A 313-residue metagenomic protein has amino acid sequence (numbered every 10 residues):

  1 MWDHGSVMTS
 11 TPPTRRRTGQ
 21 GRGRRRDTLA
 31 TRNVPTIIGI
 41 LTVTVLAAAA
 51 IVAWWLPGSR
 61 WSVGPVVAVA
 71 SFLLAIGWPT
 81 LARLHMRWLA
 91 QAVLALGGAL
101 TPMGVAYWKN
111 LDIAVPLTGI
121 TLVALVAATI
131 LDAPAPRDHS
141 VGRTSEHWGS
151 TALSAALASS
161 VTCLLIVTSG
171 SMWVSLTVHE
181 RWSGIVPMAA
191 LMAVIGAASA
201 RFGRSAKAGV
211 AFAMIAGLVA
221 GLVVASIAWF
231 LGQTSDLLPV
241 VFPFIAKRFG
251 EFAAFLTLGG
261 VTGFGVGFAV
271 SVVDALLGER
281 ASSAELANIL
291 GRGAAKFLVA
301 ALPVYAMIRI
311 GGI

Functional and structural regions predicted by a protein language model:
W2-P79, A295, M307-I308: N-terminal signal-anchor module of multipass membrane proteins
G23-R26, S71-H85, L125-A152, I195-V210 (+1 more regions): C-terminal ends of transmembrane helices
T31-G39, K207-I313: C-terminal transmembrane helix-loop-helix hairpin of multi-pass membrane proteins
I51-S62, P102-I113, S169-G184, S226-A253 (+1 more regions): Helix-coil boundary and interhelical linker segments in multi-pass alpha-helical membrane proteins
V52-A70, N110-V126, T177-V194, E251-G265: Structural signature of hydrophobic alpha-helical transmembrane segments
H85-L96, V115-I120, W148-C163, A208-A220 (+1 more regions): Cytoplasmic-side transmembrane-helix entry/capping segments in multi-pass membrane proteins
D112-W182: Hydrophobic alpha-helical segments and helix pairs
S150-W229: Internal active-site segments that recognize and position negatively charged phosphoryl groups and nucleotide moieties
